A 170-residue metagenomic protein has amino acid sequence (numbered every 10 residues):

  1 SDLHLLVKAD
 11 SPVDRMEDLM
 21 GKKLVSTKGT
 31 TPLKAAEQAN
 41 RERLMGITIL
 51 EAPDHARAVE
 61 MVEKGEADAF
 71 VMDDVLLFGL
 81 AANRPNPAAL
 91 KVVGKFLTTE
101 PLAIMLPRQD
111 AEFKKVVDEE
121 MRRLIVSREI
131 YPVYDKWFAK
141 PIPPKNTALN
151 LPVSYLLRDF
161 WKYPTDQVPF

Functional and structural regions predicted by a protein language model:
S1-A9, D74, A82-M121, K140-T165: Periplasmic-binding protein-like
S1-R57, D74-F78: Bilobed "Venus flytrap"/periplasmic-binding protein-like clamshell domains and structurally analogous long
V7-D18, K22-T31, F78, P101-P143 (+1 more regions): Extended ligand-binding regions for polar small-molecule ligands
T31-R41, M45-L50, A88, M121-F170: Ligand-binding clefts/hinges and TM-proximal coupling segments of bilobed small-molecule sensing domains
A36, V62, L77-A81, Y134: Hydrophobic packing residues within well-ordered alpha-helices of enzyme cores
A58-M61, A67-D68, L77: Short, hydrophobic alpha-helical packing/hinge segments within bilobed ligand-binding/sensory domains
D68-A69, A103: Short, Asp-centered acidic motifs that coordinate Mg2+ and/or phosphate in catalytic or ligand-binding sites
